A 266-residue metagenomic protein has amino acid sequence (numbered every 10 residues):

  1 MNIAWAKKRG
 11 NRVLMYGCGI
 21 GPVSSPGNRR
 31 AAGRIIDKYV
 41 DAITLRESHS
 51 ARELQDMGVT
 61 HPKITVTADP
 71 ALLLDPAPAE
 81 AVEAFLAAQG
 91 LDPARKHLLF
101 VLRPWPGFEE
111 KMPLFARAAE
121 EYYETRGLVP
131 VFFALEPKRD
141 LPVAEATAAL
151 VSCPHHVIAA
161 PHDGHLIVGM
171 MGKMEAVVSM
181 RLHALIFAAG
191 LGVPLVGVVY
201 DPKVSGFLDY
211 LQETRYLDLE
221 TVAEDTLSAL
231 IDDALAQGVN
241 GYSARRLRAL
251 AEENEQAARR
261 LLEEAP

Functional and structural regions predicted by a protein language model:
M1-P266: Active-site anion-handling motifs in enzyme catalytic cores
